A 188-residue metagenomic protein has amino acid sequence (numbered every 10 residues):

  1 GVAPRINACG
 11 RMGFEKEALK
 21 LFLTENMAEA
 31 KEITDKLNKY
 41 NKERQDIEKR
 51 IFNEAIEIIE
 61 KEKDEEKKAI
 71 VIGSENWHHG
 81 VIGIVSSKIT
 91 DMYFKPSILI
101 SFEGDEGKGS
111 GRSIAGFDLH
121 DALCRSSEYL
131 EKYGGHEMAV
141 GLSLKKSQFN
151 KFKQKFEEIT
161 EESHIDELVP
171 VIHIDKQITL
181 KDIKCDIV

Functional and structural regions predicted by a protein language model:
G1-Q154, L168, H173, Q177-L180: Hydrophobic helix-and-loop "lid/oligomerization" segment in the mid-to-C-terminal part of catalytic domains
F156-T160, H164: Extended, domain-scale alpha-helical bundle/helix-rich regions
K181-V188: Long, low-complexity segments enriched in small/aliphatic residues
